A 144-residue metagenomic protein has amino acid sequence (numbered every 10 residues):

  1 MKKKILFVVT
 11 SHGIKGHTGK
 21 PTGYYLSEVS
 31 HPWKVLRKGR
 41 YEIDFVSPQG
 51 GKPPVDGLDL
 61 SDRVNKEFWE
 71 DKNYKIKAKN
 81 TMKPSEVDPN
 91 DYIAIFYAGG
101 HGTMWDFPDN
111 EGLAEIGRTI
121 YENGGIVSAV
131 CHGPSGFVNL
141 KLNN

Functional and structural regions predicted by a protein language model:
M1-N123, S135-N144: Extended, subdomain-level signal for the structured scaffold at the beginning of enzyme domains
G124-S128: Conserved, well-structured core segments that form or line functional sites
V130-G133: Short, thiol/selenol-centered motifs that function as redox-active sites or metal-ligating centers
